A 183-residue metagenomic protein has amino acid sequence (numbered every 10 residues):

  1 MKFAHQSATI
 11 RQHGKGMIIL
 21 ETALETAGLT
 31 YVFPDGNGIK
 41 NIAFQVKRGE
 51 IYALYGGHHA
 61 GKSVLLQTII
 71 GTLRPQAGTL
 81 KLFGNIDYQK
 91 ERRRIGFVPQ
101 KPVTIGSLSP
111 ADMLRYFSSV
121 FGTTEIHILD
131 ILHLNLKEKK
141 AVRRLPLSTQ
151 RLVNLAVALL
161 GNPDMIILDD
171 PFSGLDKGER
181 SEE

Functional and structural regions predicted by a protein language model:
L24, I39-N41: Conserved structural motif at the start of ABC-family nucleotide-binding domains
Y55-G57: The feature captures the beta-strand-to-loop junction immediately N-terminal to the Walker
I70: Helix-to-loop junction immediately C-terminal to a conserved catalytic motif
G78-E91: Conserved ABC transporter NBD signature motif
I128-Q150: Conserved ABC nucleotide-binding domain
L155: Hydrophobic anchor residue at the start of the ABC signature
I166-D170: Catalytic Walker B motif of ABC-type/P-loop ATPase nucleotide-binding domains
